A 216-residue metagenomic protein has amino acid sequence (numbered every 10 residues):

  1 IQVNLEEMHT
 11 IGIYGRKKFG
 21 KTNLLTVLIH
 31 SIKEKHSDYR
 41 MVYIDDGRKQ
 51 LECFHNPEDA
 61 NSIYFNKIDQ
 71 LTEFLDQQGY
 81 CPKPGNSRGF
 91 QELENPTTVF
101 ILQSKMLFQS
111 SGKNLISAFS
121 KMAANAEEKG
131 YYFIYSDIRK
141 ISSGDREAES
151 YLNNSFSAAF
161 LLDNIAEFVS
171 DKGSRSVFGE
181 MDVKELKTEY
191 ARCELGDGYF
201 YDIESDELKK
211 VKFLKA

Functional and structural regions predicted by a protein language model:
I1-Q2, L28-I32, G85-F90, K121-A123 (+2 more regions): Generic recognition of flexible, low-complexity loop/linker segments
Q2-M8: Phosphate-binding P-loop
E7, L93-E94, E204-E207: Short flexible coil/turn linkers enriched for glycine and charged/polar residues that connect secondary-structure
M8-S31: Glycine-rich P-loop/Walker A and Walker A-like loops and their local beta1-loop-alpha1 context in P-loop NTPases
G12, T98-L102, I134: Structural motif
K18, I44-G47, S104, I138-K140 (+2 more regions): Short, ordered loop/turn segments at secondary-structure junctions
L24, H55-I68, D76, S117-A216: Conserved ATP-driven motor cores of ASCE-family P-loop NTPases powering translocation/secretion/packaging/pilus
S31-I116, D202: Mechanochemical coupling/switch segment within NTP-driven translocation systems
